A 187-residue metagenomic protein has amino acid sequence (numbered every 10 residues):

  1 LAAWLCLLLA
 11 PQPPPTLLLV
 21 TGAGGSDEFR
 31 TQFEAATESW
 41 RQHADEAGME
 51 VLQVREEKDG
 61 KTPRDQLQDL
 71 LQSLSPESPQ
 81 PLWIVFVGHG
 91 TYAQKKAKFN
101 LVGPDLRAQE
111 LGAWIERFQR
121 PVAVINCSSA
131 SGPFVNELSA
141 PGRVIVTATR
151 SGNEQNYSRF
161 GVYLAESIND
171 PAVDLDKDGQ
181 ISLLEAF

Functional and structural regions predicted by a protein language model:
L5-P14: Bacterial Sec-dependent signal peptides at the C-terminal "C-region" and cleavage site
P13-D27, S167-D174: Cell-envelope and extracellular/periplasmic
P13-L17, A47-E50, E77-L82, F118-A123 (+1 more regions): Loop/turn elements at helix/coil->beta-strand transitions in domains of secreted/extracellular proteins
V20-G24, V54-K58, V85-H89, L101-G103 (+3 more regions): Active-site-proximal beta-strand/loop segments in catalytic clefts of secreted hydrolases
S26-E38: Glycine- and acidic-residue-enriched helix-capping/strand-helix junction motifs
A36-Q80: Functional beta-strand-loop-alpha-helix junction segments that form "active/interaction loops" within catalytic
E38, A123-F187: Active-site-proximal C-terminal subdomain of hydrolase catalytic domains
H89-F118: A short, glycine/acidic-enriched catalytic loop
